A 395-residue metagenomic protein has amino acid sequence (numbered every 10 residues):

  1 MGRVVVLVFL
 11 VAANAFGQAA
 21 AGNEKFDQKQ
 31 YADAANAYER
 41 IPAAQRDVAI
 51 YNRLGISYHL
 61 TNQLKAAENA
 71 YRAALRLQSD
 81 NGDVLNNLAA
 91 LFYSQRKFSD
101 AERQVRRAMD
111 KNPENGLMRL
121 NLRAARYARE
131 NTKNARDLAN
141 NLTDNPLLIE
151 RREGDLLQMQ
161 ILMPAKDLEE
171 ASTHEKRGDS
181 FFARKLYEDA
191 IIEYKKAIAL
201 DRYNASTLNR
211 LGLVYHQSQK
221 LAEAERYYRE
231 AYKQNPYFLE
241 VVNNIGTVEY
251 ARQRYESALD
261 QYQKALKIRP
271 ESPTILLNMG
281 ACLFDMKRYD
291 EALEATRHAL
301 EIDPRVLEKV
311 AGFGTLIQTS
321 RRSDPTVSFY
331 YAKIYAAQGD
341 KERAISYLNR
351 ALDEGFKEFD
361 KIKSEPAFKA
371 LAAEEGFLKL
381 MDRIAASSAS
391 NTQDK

Functional and structural regions predicted by a protein language model:
A43-A44, L77, K111, D144-N145 (+7 more regions): Structural marker of alpha-solenoid helical repeat scaffolds
R53, N87, N121, K176 (+6 more regions): Canonical tetratricopeptide repeat
T274-L277, A281-K395: Alpha-helical protein-protein interaction modules
